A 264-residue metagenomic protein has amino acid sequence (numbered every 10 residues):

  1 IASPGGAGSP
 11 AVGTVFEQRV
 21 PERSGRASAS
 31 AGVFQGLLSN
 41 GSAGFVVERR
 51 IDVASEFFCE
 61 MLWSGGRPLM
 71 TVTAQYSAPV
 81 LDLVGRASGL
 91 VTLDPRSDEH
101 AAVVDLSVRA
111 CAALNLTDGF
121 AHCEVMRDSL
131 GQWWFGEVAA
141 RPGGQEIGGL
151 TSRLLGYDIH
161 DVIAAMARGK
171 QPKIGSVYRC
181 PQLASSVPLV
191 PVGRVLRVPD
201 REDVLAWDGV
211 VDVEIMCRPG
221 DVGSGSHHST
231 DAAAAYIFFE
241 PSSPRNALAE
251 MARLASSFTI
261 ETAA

Functional and structural regions predicted by a protein language model:
A2-V53, G85, R109-A113: Conserved ATP-binding module of the ATP-grasp superfamily
P4-G5, L83-V84, H227-A232: Short, flexible turn/loop "capping" segments at secondary-structure junctions
P10-V12, E56-F58, H122, A184-S186 (+1 more regions): Short hydrophobic/aromatic beta-strand or adjacent loop that forms the aromatic wall/cage of a ligand/substrate-binding
G13, E48-R49, S152, A234-P241: Short, well-ordered beta-strand elements within core beta-sheets of diverse protein domains
F16, S42, R49-L116, F120 (+4 more regions): ATP-dependent carboxylate/phosphate-activation module, predominantly the ATP-grasp catalytic core and closely related
E22-R26, D98-A112, A165, R245-S256: Replace "anionic and nucleotidyl ligands
V162-A264: Peripheral (often C-terminal) accessory segments that flank ATP-dependent C-N-forming ligase machineries
